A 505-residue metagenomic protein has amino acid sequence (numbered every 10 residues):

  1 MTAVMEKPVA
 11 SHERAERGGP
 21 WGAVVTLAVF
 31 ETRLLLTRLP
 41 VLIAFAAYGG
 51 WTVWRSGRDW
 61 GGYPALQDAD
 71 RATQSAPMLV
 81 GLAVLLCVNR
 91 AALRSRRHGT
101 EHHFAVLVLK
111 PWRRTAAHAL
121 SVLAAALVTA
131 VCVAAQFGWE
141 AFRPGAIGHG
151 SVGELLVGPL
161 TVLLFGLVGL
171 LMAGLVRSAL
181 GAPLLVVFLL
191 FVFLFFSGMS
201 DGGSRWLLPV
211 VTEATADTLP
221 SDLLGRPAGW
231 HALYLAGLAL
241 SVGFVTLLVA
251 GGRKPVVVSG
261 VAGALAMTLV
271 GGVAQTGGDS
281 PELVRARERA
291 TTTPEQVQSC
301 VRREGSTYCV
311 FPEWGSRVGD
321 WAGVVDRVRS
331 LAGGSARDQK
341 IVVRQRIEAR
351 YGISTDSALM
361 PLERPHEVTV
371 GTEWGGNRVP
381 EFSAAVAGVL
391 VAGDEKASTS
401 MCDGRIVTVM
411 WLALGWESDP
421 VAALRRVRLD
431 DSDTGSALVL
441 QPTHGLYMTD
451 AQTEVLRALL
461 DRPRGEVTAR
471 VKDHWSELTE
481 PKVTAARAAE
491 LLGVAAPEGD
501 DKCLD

Functional and structural regions predicted by a protein language model:
M1-V84, V88, S95, F244-S259 (+8 more regions): Hydrophobic alpha-helical transmembrane segments
A15-F30, A65-T73, S95-V108, T129-A134 (+2 more regions): Hydrophobic alpha-helical transmembrane segments
F45-G49, L180-F193, V258-M267: Central hydrophobic cores of alpha-helical transmembrane segments in multi-pass integral membrane proteins
G50-A83, A119-L180: Secretory targeting signals
C87-A125: Helix-loop-helix units of permease transmembrane domains in multi-pass membrane transporters, especially ABC
F104, L109-R113, A173-S178, L248-V258: Membrane-interface helix-boundary motifs at transmembrane edges
L190-A250: Membrane-embedded alpha-helical segments of integral membrane proteins
T372-W475: Soluble C-terminal extramembrane regulatory/interaction domains of multi-pass membrane proteins
